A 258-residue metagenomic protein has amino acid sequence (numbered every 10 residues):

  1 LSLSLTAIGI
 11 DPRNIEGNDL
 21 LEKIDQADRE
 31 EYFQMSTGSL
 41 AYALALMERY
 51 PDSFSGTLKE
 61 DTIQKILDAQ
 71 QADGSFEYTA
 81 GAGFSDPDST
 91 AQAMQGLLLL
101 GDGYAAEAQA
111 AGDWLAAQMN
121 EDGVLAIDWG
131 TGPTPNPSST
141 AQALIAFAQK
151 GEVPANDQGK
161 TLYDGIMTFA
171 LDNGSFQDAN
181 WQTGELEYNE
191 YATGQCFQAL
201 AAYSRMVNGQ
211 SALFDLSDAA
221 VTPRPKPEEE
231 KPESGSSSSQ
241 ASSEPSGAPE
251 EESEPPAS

Functional and structural regions predicted by a protein language model:
L1-N14, E30-E60, A72-A110, E121-G159 (+1 more regions): An alpha-helical repeat/solenoid feature that recognizes helix-turn-helix modules
L21, E60-I63, G112, Y163: Amphipathic alpha-helical scaffolding segments comprising HEAT/armadillo-like alpha-solenoid repeats
L21-F33: A conserved helix-loop-strand patch within extracytoplasmic ligand-binding domains of the periplasmic binding
I24, I66-L67, L115, I166: Buried hydrophobic core positions in alpha-solenoid tandem helical repeats
K160-M167: Extended hydrophobic/aromatic segments used for targeting, binding, or gating
Q195-P227: Functionally critical loop-and-helix segments that line ligand-binding/catalytic clefts of soluble enzyme domains
S217-S258: Ser/Thr/Gly/Pro-rich low-complexity, disordered linker/stalk segments of secreted and cell-surface proteins
